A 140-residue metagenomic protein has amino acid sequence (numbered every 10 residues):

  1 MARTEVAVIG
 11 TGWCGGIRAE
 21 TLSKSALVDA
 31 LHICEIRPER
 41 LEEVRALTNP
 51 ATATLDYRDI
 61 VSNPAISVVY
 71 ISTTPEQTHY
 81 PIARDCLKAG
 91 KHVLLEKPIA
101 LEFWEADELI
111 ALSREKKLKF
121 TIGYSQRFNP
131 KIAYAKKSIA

Functional and structural regions predicted by a protein language model:
M1-T48, S72: N-terminal Rossmann-like dinucleotide-binding module
E5, D29-H32, A65-S67, H92 (+1 more regions): Structural signature of beta-strand start/N-cap positions in the alpha/beta core of ABC transporter nucleotide-binding
G12-C14, T74-Q77, A100, Q126-F128: Short beta->alpha connector loops
G15, L41, H79, A83 (+2 more regions): A general structural signal for well-ordered alpha-helical segments in protein cores
T21, S25, V44-L47, D85 (+4 more regions): Alpha-helical structural signal in soluble globular domains
A51-L112: Beta-loop-alpha module in the N-terminal Rossmann-like domain of NAD(P)-dependent dehydrogenases, especially those
A100-A140: A contiguous active-site-proximal alpha/beta segment in oxidoreductase catalytic domains
